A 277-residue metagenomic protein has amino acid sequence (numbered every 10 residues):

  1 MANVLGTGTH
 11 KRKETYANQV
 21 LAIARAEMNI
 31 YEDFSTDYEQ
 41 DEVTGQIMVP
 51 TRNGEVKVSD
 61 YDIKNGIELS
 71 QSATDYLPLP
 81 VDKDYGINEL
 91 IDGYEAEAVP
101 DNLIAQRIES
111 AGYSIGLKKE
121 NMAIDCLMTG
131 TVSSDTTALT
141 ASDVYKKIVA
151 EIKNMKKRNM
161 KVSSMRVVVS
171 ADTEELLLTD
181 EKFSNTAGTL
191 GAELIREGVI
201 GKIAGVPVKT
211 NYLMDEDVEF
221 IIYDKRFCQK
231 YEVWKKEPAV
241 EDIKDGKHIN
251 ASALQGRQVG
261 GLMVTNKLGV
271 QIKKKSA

Functional and structural regions predicted by a protein language model:
A2-K57, T74-V81, A98, D180-A277: Sequence/fold signature of self-assembling virion shell proteins
T44, S59, E120-I124, K161 (+1 more regions): Intrinsically disordered or highly flexible coil/loop and linker segments, enriched in small and charged/polar residues
G45, D60, N102-Q106: Generic alpha-helix structural propensity
N53, G93, A171: Residues immediately flanking
S59-N65: Short, glycine/acidic-enriched capping/hinge loops at junctions between secondary-structure elements
N65-A105: Long, hydrophobic/aromatic-enriched structural stretches that serve as scaffold segments
I91-M160, K273-A277: Alpha-helical scaffold segments that mediate packing/assembly in large oligomeric complexes
T129-V199: Extended, solvent-exposed, turn-rich assembly/linker loops in the middle of proteins
